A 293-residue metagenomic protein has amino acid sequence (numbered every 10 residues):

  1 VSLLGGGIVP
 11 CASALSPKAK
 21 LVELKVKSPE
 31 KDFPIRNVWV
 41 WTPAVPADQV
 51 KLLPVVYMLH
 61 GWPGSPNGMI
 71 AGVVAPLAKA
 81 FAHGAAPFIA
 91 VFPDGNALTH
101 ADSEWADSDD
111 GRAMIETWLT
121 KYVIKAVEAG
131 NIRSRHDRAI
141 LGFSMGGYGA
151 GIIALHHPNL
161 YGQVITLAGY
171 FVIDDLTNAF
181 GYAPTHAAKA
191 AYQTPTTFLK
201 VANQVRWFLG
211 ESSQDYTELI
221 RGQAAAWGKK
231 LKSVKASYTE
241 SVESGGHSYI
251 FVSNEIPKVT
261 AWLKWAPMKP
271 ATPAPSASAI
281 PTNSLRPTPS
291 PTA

Functional and structural regions predicted by a protein language model:
V1-A293: Non-catalytic cap/lid and distal C-terminal segments of serine-dependent acyl enzymes
